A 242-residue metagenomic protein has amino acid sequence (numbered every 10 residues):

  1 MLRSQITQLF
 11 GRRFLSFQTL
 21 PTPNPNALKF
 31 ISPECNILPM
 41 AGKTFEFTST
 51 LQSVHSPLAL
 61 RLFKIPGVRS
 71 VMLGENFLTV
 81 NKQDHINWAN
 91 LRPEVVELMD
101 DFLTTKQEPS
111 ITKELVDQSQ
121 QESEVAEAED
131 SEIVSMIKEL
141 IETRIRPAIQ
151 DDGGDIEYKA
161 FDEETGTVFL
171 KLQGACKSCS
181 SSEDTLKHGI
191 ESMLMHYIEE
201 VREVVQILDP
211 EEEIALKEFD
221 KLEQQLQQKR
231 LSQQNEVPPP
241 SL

Functional and structural regions predicted by a protein language model:
L2-L242: Domain-level signature for proteins that mediate thiol-based redox and metal-cofactor handling
